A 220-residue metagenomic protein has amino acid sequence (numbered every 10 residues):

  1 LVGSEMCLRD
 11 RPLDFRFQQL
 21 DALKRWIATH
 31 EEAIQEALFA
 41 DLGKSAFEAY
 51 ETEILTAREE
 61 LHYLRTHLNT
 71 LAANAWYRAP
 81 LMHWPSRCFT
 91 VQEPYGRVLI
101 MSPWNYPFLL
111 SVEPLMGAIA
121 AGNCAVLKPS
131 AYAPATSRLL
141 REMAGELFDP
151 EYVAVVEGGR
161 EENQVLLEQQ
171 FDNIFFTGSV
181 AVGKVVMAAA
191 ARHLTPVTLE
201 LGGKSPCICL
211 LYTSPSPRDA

Functional and structural regions predicted by a protein language model:
L1, Q92, L166-E168: A short, aliphatic-rich alpha-helical micro-motif
L1-G3, Y212-A220: Single conserved hydrophobic/aromatic residue that forms the stacking wall/gate of nucleotide- or nucleobase-binding
S4-F89: N-terminal Rossmann-like NAD(P)+-binding subdomain of aldehyde/semialdehyde dehydrogenases
C7, Q19, N123-Y132, H193-L210: Short loop-to-beta-strand entry elements in the cores of soluble alpha/beta enzymes
K24-W26, A37, R58-E60, L64-R65 (+5 more regions): Alpha-helical structural signal in soluble globular domains
T29, A33, T56, Y106 (+4 more regions): Short alpha-helical
A79-L147, E151, L194: Conserved small-residue-rich beta-alpha loop and adjacent elements that most often cradle the phosphate/pyrophosphate
R97, L147-S214: Conserved NAD(P)+-binding/catalytic subdomain of aldehyde/semialdehyde dehydrogenases
